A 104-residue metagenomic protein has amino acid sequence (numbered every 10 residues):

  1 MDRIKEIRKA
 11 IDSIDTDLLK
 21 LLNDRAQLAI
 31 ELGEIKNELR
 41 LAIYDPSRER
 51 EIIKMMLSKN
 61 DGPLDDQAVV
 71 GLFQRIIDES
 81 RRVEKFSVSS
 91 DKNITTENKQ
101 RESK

Functional and structural regions predicted by a protein language model:
M1-K104: Domain-level signature for soluble enzymes in the chorismate/prephenate branch of the shikimate pathway
